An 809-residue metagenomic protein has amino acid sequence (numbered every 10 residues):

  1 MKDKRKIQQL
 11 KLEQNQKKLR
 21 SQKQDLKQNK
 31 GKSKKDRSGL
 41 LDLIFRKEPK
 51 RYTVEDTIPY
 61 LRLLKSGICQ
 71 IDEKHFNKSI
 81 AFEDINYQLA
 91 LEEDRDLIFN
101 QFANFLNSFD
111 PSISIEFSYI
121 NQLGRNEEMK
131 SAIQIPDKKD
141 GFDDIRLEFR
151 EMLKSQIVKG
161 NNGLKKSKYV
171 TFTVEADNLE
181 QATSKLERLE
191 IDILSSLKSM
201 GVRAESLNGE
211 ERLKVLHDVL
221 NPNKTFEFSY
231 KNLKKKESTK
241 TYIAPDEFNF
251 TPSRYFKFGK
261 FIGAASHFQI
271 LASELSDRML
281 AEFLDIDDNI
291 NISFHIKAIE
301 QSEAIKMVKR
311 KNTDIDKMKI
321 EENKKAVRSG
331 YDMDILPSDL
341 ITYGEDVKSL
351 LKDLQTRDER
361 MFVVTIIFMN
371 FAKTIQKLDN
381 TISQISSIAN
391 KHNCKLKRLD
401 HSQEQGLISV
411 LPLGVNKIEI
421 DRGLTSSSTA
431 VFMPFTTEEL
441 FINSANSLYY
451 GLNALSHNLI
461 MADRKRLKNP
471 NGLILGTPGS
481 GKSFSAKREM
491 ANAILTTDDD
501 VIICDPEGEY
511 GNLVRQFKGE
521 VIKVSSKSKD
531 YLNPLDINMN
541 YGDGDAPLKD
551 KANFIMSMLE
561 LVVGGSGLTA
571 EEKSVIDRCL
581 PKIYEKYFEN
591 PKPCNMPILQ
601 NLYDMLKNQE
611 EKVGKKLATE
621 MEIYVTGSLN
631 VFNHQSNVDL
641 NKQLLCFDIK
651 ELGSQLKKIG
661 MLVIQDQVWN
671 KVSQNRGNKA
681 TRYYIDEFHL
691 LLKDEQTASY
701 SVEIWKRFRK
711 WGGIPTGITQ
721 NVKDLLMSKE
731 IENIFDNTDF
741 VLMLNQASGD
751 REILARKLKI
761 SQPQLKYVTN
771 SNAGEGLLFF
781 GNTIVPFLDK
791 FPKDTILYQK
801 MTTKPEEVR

Functional and structural regions predicted by a protein language model:
M1-T437: Extended, folded cores of ATP/NTP-driven motor/assembly subunits in large transport and secretion machines
I85, E92-P111, Q122, E282-L284 (+12 more regions): P-loop NTPase motor domains
I474: Hydrophobic anchor at the beta1->P-loop junction of P-loop NTPases
K482: Conserved lysine of the Walker
S485: Hydrophobic positions on the alpha1 helix immediately C-terminal to the Walker A/P-loop
N492-I502: Post-Walker A helix-loop "phosphate-sensing" segment adjacent to the P-loop in P-loop NTPases
K518-I522, E730-M743: A short helix-turn-beta junction within AAA+ P-loop NTPase domains corresponding to the substrate/partner-engaging
L758-R809: Conserved P-loop NTPase
